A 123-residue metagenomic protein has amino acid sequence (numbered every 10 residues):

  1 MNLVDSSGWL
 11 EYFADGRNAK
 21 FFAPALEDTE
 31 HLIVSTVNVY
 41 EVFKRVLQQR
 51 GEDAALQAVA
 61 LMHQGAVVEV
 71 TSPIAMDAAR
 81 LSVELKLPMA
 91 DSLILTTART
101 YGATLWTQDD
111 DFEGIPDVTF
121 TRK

Functional and structural regions predicted by a protein language model:
M1, L95-K123: Acidic, PIN/NYN-like endoribonuclease modules and their adjacent C-terminal/linker elements
M1-V34, L47-Q57: Short, well-structured N-terminal submotif of metal-dependent ribonuclease cores
V4-D5, V34-T36, K86-P88, D109 (+1 more regions): Histidine- and aromatic-rich ligand-binding microenvironments
W9-L10, V39, A75, F112-E113: A generic structural signal for short hydrophobic patches within well-formed alpha-helices
A19, V39, A55-A58, T71 (+1 more regions): A general structural signal for well-ordered alpha-helical segments in protein cores
F43-K44, M62, A79: Amphipathic alpha-helical segments within well-ordered protein domains
Q49-D53, L85, T121-K123: Short, hinge-like loop/turn segments at secondary-structure boundaries
V67-Q108: Active-site neighborhoods of divalent-metal-dependent phosphate/nucleic-acid chemistry enzymes
